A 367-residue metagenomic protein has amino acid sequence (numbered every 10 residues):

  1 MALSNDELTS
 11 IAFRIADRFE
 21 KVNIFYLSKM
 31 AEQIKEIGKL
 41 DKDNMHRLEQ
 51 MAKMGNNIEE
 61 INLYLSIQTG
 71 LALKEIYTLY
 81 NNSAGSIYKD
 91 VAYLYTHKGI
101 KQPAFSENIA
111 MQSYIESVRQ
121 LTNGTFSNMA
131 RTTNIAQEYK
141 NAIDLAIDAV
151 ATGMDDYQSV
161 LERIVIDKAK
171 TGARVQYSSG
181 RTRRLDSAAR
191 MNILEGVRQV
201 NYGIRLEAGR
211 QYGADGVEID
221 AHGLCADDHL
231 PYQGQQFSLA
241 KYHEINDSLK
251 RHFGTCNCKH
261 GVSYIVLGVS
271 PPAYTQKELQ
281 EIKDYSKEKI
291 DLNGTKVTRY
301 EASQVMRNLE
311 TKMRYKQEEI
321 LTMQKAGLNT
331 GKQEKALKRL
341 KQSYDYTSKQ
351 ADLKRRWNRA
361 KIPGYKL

Functional and structural regions predicted by a protein language model:
M1-L161, K277-L367: N-terminal leader/targeting and assembly helices and adjacent pre-domain segments
G124-Q211: Contiguous, non-catalytic segments that form substrate-binding/exosite surfaces or channel walls
I166, G261, V269, S303-L309: Noncatalytic linker/hinge segments flanking ATPase motor cores
V175-Q176, R183-Q280: Acidic, glycine-rich two-metal-ion catalytic cores of nucleic acid-processing enzymes
